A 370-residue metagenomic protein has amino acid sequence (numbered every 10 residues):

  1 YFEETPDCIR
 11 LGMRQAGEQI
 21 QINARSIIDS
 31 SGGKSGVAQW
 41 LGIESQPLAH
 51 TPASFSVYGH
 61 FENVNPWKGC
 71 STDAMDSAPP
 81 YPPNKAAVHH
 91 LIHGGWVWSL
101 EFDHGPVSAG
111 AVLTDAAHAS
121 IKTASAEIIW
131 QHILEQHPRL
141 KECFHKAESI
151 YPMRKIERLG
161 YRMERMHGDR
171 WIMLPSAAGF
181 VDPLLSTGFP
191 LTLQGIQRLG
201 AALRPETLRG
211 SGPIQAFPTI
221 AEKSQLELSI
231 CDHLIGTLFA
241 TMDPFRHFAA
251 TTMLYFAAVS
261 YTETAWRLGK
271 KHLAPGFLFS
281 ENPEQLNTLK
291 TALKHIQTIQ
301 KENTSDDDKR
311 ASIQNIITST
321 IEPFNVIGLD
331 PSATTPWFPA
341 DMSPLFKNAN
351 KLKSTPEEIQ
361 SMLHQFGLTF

Functional and structural regions predicted by a protein language model:
Y1-R139, I196: Predominantly flavin-linked oxidoreductase catalytic cores and closely associated redox partners
Q21-G33, S77-V88, R170-F180, L234-T251 (+3 more regions): Short, surface-exposed, charge-dense and proline/glycine-enriched linear segments
G42-I43, F144-H145, G367: Glycine-centered secondary-structure boundary/capping sites
S45-Q46, F55, M75, E148 (+3 more regions): Residue-level signal for alpha-helical context at structural boundaries
N63-V64, L159, R246-A250: Alpha-helix boundary/capping detector
D73-A78, F144-H145, I156-R158, T219 (+2 more regions): A general structural signal for short secondary-structure boundary/capping elements
H93-V97, A116-G236: FAD/FMN-dependent oxidoreductases across multiple families
A201-F370: C-terminal helical "tail/cap" subdomain of flavin- and related membrane-associated enzymes
